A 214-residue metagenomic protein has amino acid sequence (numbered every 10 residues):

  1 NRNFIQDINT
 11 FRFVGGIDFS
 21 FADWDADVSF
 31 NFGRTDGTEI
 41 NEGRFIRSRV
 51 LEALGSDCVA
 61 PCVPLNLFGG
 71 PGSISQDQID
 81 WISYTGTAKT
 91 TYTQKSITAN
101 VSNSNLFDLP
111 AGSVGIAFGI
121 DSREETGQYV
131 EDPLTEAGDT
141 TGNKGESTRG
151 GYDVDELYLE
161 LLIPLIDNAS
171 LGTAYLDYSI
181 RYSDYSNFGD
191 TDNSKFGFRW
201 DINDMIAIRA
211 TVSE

Functional and structural regions predicted by a protein language model:
N1-D155, N168-T173, T211-E214: Surface-exposed, low-complexity loop segments enriched in small/polar and acidic residues
I8-N9, D153, F188-S194, F198: Short, glycine/acidic-rich beta->alpha junctions
V50, L157-L159, I163, D192-N203: Feature captures outer-membrane beta-barrel proteins of Gram-negative bacteria and organelles
D121-Q128, Y178-G189: A short, hydrophobic secondary-structure junction motif
G145, E160-P164, D177-Y182, D192: Active-site-adjacent structural elements in folded domains
L165-A169, S186: Residues at alpha-helix boundaries and short interhelical turns
A174-S186, S194, I208-V212: Transmembrane beta-strand segments that form the barrel wall of outer-membrane beta-barrel proteins
F198-E214: Catalytic or ion-translocation cores adjacent to nucleophile or general acid/base/metal-coordination motifs in diverse
